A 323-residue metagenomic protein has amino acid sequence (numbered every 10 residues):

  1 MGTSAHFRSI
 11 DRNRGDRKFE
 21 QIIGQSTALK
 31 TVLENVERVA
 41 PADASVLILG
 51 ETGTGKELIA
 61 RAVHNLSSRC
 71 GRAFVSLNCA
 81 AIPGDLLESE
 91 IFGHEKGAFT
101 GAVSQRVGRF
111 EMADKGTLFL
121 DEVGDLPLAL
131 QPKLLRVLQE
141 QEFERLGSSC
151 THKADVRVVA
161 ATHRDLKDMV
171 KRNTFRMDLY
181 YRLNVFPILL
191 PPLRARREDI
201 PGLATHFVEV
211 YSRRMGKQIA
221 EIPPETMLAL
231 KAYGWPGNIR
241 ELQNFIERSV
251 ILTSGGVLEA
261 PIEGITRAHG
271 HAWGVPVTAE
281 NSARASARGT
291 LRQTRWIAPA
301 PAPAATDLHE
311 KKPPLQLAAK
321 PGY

Functional and structural regions predicted by a protein language model:
M1-T3, F7, R14-G15, F19 (+6 more regions): Nucleotide-binding/hydrolysis machinery
Q21, A28-T100, E111-P127, P192-R197 (+1 more regions): Conserved post-Walker A coupling segment in P-loop NTPases
A40, L138, E142, S212: Conserved ATPase "switch" residues in P-loop NTPase domains
G55, N244, V275-Y323: Bacterial C-terminal helix-turn-helix
G97-S104, E140-R145, D168: Short gly/ser/thr-rich secondary-structure transition/capping motifs
V107, V123, E140-Q141, H163-L166: The feature captures the ABC ATPase H-loop/switch
M112, V137, A161, R182 (+2 more regions): Conserved catalytic core of Hanks-type protein kinase domains
